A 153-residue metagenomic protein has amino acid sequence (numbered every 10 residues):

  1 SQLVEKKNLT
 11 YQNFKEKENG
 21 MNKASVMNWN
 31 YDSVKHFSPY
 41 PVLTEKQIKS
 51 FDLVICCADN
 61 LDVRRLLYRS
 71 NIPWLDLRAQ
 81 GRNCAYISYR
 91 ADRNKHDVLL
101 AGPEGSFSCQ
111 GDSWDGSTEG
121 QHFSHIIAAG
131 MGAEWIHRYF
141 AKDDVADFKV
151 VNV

Functional and structural regions predicted by a protein language model:
S1-V153: Adenine nucleotide-associated cytosolic modules
